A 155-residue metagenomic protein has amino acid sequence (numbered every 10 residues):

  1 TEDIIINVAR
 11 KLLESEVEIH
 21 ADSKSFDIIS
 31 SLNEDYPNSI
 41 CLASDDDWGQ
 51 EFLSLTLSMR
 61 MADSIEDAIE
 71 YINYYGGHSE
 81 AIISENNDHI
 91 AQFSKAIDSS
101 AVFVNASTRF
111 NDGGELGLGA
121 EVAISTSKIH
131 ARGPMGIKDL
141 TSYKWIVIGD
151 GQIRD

Functional and structural regions predicted by a protein language model:
T1-E51, V104: ALDH superfamily catalytic-core signature
I40-D155: Conserved C-terminal structural/oligomerization subdomain of aldehyde/semialdehyde dehydrogenase
